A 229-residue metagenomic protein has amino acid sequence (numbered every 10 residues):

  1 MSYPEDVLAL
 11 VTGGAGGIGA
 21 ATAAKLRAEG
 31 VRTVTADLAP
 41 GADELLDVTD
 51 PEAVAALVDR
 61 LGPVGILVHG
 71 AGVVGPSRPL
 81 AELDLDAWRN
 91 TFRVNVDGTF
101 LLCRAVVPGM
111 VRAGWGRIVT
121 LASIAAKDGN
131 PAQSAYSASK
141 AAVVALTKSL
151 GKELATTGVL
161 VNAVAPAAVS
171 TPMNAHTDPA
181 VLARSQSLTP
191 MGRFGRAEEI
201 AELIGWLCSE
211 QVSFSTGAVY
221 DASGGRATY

Functional and structural regions predicted by a protein language model:
S77, D128, L188, G205 (+1 more regions): Short C-terminal tail/terminal secondary-structure segment of NAD(P)H-dependent dehydrogenase/reductase domains
R78-L80, A87-R89, V181, S185: Substrate-binding pocket helix/loop in short-chain dehydrogenase/reductase
A81, D128-S134, T156-T157, G192 (+1 more regions): Active-site loop immediately N-terminal to the catalytic Tyr-X3-Lys motif of short-chain dehydrogenase/reductase
A81-F100, W115, V119, Y136 (+2 more regions): Catalytic Tyr-X3-Lys loop
C103, S139, T147: Active-site helix of classical SDR
P108, K152-T156: Alpha-helical segment proximal to the catalytic Tyr-Lys
S123: Residue(s) in the substrate-gating loop at a strand-loop-helix junction that position the organic substrate next
A155, L160, S215-G217: Short, small/polar-rich loop/turn modules that mediate ligand/substrate recognition or access, typified
